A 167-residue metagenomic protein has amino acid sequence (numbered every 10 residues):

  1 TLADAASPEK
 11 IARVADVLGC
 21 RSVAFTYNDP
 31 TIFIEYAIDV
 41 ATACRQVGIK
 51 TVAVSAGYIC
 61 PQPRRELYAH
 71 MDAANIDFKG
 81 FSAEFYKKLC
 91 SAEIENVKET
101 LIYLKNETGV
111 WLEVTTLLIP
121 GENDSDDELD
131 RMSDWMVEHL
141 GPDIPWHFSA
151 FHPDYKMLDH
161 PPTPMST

Functional and structural regions predicted by a protein language model:
T1-A3: Canonical Radical SAM [4Fe-4S] cluster-binding loop centered on the CxxxCxxC motif and its immediate flanking residues
A5-H160: Conserved AdoMet/S-adenosylmethionine-binding subsite of the radical SAM
P161-T167: Short, intrinsically disordered, charge-balanced linker/junction segments flanking boundaries in proteins
